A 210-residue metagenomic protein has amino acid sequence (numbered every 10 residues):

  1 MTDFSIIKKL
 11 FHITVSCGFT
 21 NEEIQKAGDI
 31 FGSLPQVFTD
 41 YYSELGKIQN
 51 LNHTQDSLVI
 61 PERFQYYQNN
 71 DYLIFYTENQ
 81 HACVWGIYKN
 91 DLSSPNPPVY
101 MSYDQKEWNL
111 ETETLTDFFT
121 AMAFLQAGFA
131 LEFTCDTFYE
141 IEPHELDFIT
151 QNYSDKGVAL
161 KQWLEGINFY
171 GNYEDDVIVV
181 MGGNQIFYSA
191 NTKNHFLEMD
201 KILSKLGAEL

Functional and structural regions predicted by a protein language model:
M1-N109, Q126-I167, G207-E209: A surface-exposed partner-binding patch
T112-F129: Short, structured interface segments
E165-L210: Extended, charged low-complexity segments that frequently continue into or abut oligomerization scaffolds
